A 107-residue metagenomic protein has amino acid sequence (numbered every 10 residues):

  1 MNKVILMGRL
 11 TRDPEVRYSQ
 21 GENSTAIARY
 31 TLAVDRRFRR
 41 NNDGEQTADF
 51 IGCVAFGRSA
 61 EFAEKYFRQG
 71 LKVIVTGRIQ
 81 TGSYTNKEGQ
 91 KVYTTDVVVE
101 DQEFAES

Functional and structural regions predicted by a protein language model:
M1-S107: Single-stranded nucleic acid-binding surfaces, predominantly the OB-fold ssDNA-binding core
